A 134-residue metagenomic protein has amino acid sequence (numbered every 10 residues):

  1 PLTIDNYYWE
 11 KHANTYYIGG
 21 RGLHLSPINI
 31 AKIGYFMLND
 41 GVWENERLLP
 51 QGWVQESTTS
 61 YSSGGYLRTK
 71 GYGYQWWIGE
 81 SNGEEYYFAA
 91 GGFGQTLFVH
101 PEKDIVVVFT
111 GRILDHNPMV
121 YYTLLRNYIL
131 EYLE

Functional and structural regions predicted by a protein language model:
P1-G20, L25: Active-site helix/loop module of the DD-peptidase/beta-lactamase fold, centered on the serine-lysine SxxK catalytic
Y7-E10, Q55-V108: Active-site Gly/Thr loop motif
R21-V42, Q95-G111: Active-site-proximal alpha-helical segments within enzyme catalytic domains
S26-I30, W53, Y121, L125: Stable alpha-helical elements in mature extracytoplasmic
A31-L38, V54, T58, W77 (+1 more regions): Non-transmembrane alpha-helical segments in soluble domains of secreted/periplasmic/extracellular proteins
G41-L49, Y66-L67, P118: Structural helix-adjacent loops and short alpha-helical linkers that scaffold large soluble proteins
I113-D115: A short acidic/small-residue loop/turn micro-motif
P118-E134: Short, gly/Ser/Thr-rich active-site loops of penicillin-recognizing serine hydrolases
